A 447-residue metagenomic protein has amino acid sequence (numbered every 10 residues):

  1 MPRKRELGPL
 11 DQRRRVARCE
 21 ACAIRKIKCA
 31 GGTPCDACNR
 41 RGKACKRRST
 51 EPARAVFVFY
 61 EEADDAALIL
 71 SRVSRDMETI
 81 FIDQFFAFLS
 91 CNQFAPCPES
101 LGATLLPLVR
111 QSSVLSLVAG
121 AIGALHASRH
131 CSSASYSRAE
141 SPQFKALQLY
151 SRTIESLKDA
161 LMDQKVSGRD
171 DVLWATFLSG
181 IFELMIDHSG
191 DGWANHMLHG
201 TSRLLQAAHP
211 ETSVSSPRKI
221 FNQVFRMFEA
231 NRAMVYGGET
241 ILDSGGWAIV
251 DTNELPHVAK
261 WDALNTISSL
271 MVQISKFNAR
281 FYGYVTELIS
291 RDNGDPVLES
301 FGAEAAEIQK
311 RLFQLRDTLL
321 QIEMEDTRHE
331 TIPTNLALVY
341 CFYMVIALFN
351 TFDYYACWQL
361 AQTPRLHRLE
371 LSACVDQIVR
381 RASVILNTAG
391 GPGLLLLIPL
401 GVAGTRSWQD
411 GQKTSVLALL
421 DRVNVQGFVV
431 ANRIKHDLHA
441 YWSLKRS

Functional and structural regions predicted by a protein language model:
M1-P52, I385: N-terminal cysteine-rich, zinc-dependent DNA-binding domains of eukaryotic transcription factors
G42-A44, R48-Q143, E155-M162, L417 (+5 more regions): Acidic, Ser/Thr/Pro-rich intrinsically disordered transcriptional activation regions
A67-S71, D76-T79, D83, I181-T286: Acidic/serine-rich, low-complexity amphipathic helices located in mid- to C-terminal regulatory regions
C91-P98, L147-Y150, S372-V375: Helix-turn-helix repeat elements of alpha-solenoid scaffolds
G102-L106, G120-A139, Q148-D191, T201-A208 (+5 more regions): Hydrophobic/aromatic-rich effector regions of fungal transcription factors
T104-P107, Q111, S133-R138, T240-D421 (+1 more regions): Cytosolic regulatory protein-protein interaction regions
L117, L173, Q223, V339-C341 (+1 more regions): Start-of-helix signal in alpha-solenoid helical-repeat scaffolds, especially tetratricopeptide repeats
I154-D163, A207-V224, W261-M271, V379-I398 (+1 more regions): Charged/polar, low-hydrophobicity segments characteristic of intrinsically disordered regions and flexible loops
